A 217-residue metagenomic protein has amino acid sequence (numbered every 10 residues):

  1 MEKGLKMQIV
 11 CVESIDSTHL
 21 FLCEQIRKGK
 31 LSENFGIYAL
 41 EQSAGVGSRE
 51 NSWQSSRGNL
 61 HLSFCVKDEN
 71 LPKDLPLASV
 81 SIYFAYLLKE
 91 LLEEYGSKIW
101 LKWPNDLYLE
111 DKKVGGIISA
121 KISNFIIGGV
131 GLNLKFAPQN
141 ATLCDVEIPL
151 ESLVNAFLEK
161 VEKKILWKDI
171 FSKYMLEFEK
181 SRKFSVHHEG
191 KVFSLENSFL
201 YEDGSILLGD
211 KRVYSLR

Functional and structural regions predicted by a protein language model:
M1-E94: N-terminal lobe of the biotin/lipoate ligase/transferase fold
G4, K28, E69-I99, L109-R217: Long, positively charged amphipathic alpha-helical accessory segments at protein N-termini or as interdomain linkers
E13, L101-W103, K168: Short loop/edge segments at beta-strand edges and connector loops that shape dinucleotide/nucleotide cofactor-binding
I37, W103, I127-G128: Residue-level marker for buried hydrophobic side chains located in beta-strands that build the well-ordered beta-sheet
D106: Conserved active-site carboxylates
